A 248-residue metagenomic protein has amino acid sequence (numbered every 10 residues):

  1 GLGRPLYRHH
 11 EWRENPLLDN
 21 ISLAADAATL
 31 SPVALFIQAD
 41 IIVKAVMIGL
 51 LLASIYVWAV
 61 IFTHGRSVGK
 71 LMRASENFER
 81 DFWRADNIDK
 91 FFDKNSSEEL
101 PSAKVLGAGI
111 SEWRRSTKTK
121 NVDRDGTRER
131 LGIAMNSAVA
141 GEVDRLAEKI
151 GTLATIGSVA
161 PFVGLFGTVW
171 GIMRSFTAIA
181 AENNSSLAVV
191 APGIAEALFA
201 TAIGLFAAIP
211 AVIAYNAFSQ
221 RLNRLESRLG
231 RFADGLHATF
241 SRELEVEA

Functional and structural regions predicted by a protein language model:
L2-R8: Cationic, amphipathic, low-complexity alpha-helical segments enriched in hydrophobics plus arginine/proline
H9-A39, N184-S186: Short, strongly hydrophobic alpha-helical membrane anchors
A28-K44, E142-G151, T155: Juxtamembrane loop-transmembrane helix junctions in multi-pass integral membrane proteins, especially the extracellular
A39-D86, K90-F91: Transmembrane alpha-helix/interfacial motif
D40, W58, F91, L106 (+3 more regions): Residue-level signature of catalytic and energy-coupling elements of molecular machines, predominantly ATP/GTP-dependent
L71-F166, I172-S186, I213-A248: Predominantly long cytosolic amphipathic alpha-helical stalk/bundle segments
N183-A197: Hydrophobic alpha-helical transmembrane segments and adjacent short intramembrane/lumenal linkers of inner/organellar
A197-I213: Hydrophobic alpha-helical transmembrane segments of polytopic membrane proteins
